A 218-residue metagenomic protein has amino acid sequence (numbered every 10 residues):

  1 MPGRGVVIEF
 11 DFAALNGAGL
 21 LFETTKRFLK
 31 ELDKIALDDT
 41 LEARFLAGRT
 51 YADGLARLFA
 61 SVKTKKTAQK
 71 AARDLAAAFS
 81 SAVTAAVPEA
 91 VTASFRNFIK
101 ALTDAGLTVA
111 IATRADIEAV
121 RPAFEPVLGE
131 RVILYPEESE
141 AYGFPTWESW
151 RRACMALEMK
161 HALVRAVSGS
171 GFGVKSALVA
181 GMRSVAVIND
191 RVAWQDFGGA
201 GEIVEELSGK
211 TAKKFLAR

Functional and structural regions predicted by a protein language model:
M1-R4, R96, T103, D116-I117 (+1 more regions): Asp-based, Mg2+/Mn2+-dependent phosphohydrolase catalytic module
P2-A93: N-terminal helical cap/lid subdomain that shapes the substrate entry/recognition surface in HAD-like hydrolases
V7, S81-I111, R121, W147: Short, acidic loop-to-helix structural element flanking the phosphoryl-transfer center in phosphate-processing enzymes
E9, A112, V187: Conserved beta-strand segments of the P-loop GTPase G domain that flank and frequently precede/overlap
F10-A14, R27, D33, A105 (+2 more regions): Surface-exposed, interaction-prone regions with an acidic/low-complexity signature
L15, A110-R114, V167: Active-site-adjacent beta-strand anchor residues
A36-L37, K66, V109, R131 (+2 more regions): Residue-level detector of short coil/turn "hinge" positions at structural boundaries
R44, G54-S61, V109, F124-G129 (+1 more regions): N-terminal-biased segments
